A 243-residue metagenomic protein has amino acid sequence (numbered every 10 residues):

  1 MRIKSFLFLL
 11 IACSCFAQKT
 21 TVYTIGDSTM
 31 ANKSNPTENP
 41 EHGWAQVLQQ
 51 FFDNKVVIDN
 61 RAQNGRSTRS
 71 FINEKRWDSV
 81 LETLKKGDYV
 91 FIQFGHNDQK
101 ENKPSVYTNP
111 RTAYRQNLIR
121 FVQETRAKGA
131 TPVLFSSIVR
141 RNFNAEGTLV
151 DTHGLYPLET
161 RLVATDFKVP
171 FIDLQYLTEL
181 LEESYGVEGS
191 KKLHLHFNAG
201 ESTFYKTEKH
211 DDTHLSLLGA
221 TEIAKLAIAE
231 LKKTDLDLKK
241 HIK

Functional and structural regions predicted by a protein language model:
M1-K19: Bacterial Sec-dependent N-terminal signal peptides
R2, R66-S67, D173, D237: Short, solvent-exposed coil/turn linker segments
L10, T24, T207-K209: A generic, residue-level signal for flexible/boundary positions that often mark functional hotspots
A17-A62, D78-D88: Serine-esterase "nucleophile elbow" of acetyl-processing enzymes
G26, G43, A62-G65, G95 (+2 more regions): Glycine-centered flexibility sites
S28, H42, R69, G154 (+1 more regions): Flexible, active-site-adjacent loop/turn segments at secondary-structure boundaries
A31-E41, A62-F71, K100-P110: Acidic/histidine-rich helix-loop elements that form or flank divalent-metal/phosphate-binding sites at the catalytic
K75-T221, K225-K243: Alpha-helical cap/lid subdomain in secreted, periplasmic, or secretory-pathway luminal O-acyl-processing enzymes
